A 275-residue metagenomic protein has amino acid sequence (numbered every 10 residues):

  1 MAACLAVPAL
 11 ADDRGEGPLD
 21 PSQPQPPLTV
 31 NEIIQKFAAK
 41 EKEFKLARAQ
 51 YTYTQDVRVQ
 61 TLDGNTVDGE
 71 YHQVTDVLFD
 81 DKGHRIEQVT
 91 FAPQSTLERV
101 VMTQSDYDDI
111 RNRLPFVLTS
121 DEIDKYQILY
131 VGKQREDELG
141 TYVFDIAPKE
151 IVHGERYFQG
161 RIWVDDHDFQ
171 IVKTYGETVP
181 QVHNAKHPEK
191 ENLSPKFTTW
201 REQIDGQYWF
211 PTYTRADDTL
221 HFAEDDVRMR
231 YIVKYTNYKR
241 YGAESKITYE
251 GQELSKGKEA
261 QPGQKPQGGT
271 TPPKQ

Functional and structural regions predicted by a protein language model:
M1-P8: Bacterial N-terminal signal peptides
D12-Q159, D166-K173, E177-P195, Q203-G206 (+2 more regions): Structured extracytoplasmic
